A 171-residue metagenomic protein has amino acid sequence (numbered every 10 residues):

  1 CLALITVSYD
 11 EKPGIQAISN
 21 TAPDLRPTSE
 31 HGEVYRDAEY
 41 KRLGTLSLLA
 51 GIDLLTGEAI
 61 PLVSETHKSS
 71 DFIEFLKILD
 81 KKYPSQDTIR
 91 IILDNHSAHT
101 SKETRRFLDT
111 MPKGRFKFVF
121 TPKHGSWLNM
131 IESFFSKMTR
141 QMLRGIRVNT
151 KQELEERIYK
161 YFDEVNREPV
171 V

Functional and structural regions predicted by a protein language model:
C1-S70, E74-K77: Extended, low-complexity cationic-aromatic segments
A3-L4, T56, D87-T88, K113-K117: Short glycine-/polar-rich loops that comprise or flank the Walker A/P-loop and associated switch/sensor motifs
V34-Y40, T110-M130, I146-V148: RNase H-like polynucleotidyl transferase catalytic core
L46, D94-N95, F118-R140, Q152-L154: RNase H-like two-metal-ion nuclease catalytic core shared by retroviral integrases and related mobile-element nucleases
S70-R90: Short, basic/hydrophobic alpha-helical segments
D87-H99: Acidic/histidine-rich, metal-coordinating catalytic segments
K102-M111: Short, aromatic/basic amphipathic alpha-helical patches
E132-V171: C-terminal anion-handling pockets and recognition modules
